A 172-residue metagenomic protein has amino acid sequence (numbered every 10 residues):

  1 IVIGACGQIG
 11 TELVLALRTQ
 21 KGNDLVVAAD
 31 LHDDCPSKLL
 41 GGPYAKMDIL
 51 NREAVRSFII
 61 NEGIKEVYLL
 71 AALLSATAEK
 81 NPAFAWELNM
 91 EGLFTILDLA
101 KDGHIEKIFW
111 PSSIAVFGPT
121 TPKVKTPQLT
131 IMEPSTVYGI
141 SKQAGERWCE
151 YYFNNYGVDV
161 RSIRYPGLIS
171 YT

Functional and structural regions predicted by a protein language model:
I1-Q20: N-terminal Rossmann NAD(P)H-binding glycine-rich loop of SDR-like oxidoreductase domains
G22-C35: Conserved glycine-rich Rossmann-like NAD(P)H-binding loop of the short-chain dehydrogenase/reductase
L40-N51: Rossmann-fold cofactor-recognition segment
Y44, A85-W86, A100, I108: A hydrophobic alpha-helix adjacent to the NAD(P)-binding/active-site core of NAD(P)-dependent oxidoreductases, strongly
I49-L88: NAD(P)H-binding glycine-rich loop region in Rossmannoid oxidoreductase-like domains and their noncatalytic homologs
F94-V137: Conserved Rossmann-fold NAD(P)-dependent oxidoreductase catalytic core, especially the SDR/UDP-sugar
S113, E146-Y171: Conserved beta-loop-beta element that borders a ligand/cofactor-binding pocket
V137, S141-A144: Active-site helix of classical SDR
